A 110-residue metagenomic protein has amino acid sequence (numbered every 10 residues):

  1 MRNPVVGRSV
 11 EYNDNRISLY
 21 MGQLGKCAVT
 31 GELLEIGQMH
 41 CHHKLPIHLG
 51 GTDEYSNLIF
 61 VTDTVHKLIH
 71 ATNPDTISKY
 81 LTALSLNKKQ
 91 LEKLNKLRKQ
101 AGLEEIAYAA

Functional and structural regions predicted by a protein language model:
M1-S9, G22, L33-L34, I69-A110: Extended charged
R2-S18, L45-E54: Short, contiguous acidic/charged loop-to-helix segments that flank catalytic cores in large enzymes
S9-H40, T62-T64: Short cysteine-rich loop/turn motifs with clustered Cys
E32-D63, A71-I77: Histidine-centered nuclease catalytic patch
